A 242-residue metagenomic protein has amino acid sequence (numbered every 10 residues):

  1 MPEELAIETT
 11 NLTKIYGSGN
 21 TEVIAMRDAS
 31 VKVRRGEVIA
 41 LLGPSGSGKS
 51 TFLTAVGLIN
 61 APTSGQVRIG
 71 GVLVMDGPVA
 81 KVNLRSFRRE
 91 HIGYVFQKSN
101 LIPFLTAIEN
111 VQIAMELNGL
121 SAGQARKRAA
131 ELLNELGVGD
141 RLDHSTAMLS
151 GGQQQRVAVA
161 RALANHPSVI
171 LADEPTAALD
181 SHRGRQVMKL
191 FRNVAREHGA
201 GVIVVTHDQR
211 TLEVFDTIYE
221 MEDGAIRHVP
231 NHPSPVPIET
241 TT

Functional and structural regions predicted by a protein language model:
N20-V23, V74-G93: ABC ATPase NBD coupling module
G57: Helix-to-loop junction immediately C-terminal to a conserved catalytic motif
G65-D76: Conserved ABC transporter NBD signature motif
L105-A114: Short coil-to-helix segment of the ABC ATPase nucleotide-binding domain corresponding to the Q-loop/switch region
S145-Q155: Conserved ABC ATPase signature
H166: Conserved catalytic motifs of ABC-family nucleotide-binding domains
I170-D173: Catalytic Walker B motif of ABC-type/P-loop ATPase nucleotide-binding domains
